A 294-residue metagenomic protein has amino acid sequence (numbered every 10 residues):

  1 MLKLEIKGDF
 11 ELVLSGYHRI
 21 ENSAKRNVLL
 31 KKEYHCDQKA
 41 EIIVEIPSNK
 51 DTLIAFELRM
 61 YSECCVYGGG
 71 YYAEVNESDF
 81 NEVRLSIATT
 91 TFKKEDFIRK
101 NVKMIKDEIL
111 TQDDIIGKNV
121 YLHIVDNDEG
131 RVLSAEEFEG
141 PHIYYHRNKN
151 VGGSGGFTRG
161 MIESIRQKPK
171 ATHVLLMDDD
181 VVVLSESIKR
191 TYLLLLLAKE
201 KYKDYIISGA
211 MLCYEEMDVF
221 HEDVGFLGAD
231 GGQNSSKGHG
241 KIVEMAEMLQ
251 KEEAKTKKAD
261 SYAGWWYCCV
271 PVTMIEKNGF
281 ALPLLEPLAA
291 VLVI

Functional and structural regions predicted by a protein language model:
M1, I6-K103: N-proximal low-complexity "stem/linker" segments adjacent to membrane-targeting elements
F80-E82, D113-V120, K168-A171, E200-D204: Short helix-terminating capping/connector loops at secondary-structure junctions
I105-H146: Acidic donor-binding segment of Leloir-type glycosyltransferases
N148-R166: Glycine-rich, basic loop-to-helix element that forms the pyrophosphate-binding segment of sugar-nucleotide handling
R166, E186-S236: Conserved donor NDP-sugar-binding/catalytic core segment of glycosyltransferases
P169-V182: Short beta-strand-to-loop acidic/aromatic patch adjacent to the donor-nucleotide binding site
G238-C269: A recurrent flexible, glycine/aromatic-enriched loop bordering the glycosyltransferase active site that acts as
C268, T273-N278, L284-I294: A short, conserved alpha-helix in the catalytic core of glycosyltransferases
